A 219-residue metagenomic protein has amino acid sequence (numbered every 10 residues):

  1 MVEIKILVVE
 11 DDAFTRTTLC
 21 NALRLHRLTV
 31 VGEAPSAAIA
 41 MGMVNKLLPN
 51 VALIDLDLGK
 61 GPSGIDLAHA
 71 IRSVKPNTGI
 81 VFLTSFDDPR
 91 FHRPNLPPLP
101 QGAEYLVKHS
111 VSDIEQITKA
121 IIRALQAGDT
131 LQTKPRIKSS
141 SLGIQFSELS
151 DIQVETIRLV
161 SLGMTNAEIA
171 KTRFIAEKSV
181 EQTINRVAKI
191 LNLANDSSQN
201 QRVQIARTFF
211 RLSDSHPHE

Functional and structural regions predicted by a protein language model:
E10: Conserved acidic carboxylate
A13-G32: Two-component/phosphorelay signaling modules centered on CheY-like receiver
C20, E33-V51: Acidic, metal-coordinating helix/loop segments flanking the phosphotransfer/catalytic sites of two-component signaling
L47-I54, L58, V81: Active-site beta3 strand of CheY-like receiver
L53-H69, D87, F91: Conserved phosphotransfer microenvironments
D66, F86-V107, S112-K119: Alpha4 helix (beta4-alpha4-beta5 surface) of REC/receiver domains from two-component response regulators
P135-N185: Helix-turn-helix DNA-binding segment
R186-E219: Basic, Lys/Arg-enriched C-terminal extension of HTH/homeodomain DNA-binding domains
